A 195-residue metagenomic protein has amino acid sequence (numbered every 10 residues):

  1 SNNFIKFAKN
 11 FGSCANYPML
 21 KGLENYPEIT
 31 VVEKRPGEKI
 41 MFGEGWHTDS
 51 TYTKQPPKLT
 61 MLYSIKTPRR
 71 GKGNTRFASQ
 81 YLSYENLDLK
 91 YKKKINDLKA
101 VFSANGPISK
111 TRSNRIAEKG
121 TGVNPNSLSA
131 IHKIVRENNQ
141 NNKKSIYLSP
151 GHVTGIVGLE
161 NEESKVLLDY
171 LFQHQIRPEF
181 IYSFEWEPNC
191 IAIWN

Functional and structural regions predicted by a protein language model:
S1-C190: Non-heme Fe(II) oxygenase catalytic core, chiefly the N-lobe of the double-stranded beta-helix
